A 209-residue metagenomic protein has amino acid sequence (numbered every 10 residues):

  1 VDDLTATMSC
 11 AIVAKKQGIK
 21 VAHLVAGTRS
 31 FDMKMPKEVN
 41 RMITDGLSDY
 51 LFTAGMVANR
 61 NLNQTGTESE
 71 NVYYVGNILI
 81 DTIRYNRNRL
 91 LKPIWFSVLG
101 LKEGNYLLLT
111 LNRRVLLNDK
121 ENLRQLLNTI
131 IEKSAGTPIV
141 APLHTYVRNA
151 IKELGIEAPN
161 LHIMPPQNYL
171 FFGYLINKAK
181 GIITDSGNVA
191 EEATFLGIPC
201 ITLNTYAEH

Functional and structural regions predicted by a protein language model:
V1-E68: Active-site and donor-binding regions of nucleotide-sugar-utilizing enzymes
V21-G27, G76, L108-L111, P142: Short beta-strands and strand-loop turn motifs
H23-L24, L51, G173-H209: A donor-sugar binding/catalytic signature common to diverse glycosyltransferases and related nucleotide-sugar
A26-S30, N77, P165-L170, T205-H209: Short, acidic/turn-prone active-site loops that include or flank metal/cofactor- and phosphate-binding residues
T44-K120: A nucleotide-sugar donor-handling region in carbohydrate enzymes
L91-K178: Donor-nucleotide binding loops and adjacent catalytic segments primarily of GT-B fold Leloir glycosyltransferases
